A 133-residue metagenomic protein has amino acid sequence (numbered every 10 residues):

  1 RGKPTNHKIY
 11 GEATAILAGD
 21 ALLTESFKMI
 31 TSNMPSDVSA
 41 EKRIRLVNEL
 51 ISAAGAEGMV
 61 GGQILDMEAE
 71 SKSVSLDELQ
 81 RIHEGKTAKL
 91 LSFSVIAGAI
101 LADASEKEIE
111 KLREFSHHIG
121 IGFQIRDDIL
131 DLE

Functional and structural regions predicted by a protein language model:
R1-E133: Mg2+-dependent prenyl diphosphate-binding active-site environment of isoprenoid biosynthetic enzymes
